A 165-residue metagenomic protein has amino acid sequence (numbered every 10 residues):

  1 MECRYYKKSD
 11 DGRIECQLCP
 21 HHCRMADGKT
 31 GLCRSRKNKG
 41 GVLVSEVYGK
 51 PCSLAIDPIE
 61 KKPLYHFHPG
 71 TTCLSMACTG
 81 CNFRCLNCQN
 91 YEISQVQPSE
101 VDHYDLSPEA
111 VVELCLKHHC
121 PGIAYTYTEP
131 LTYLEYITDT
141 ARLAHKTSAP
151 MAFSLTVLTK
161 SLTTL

Functional and structural regions predicted by a protein language model:
M1-L18: Short, Gly/Pro- and small/polar-rich lid/capping loops
Y6, C33, V44: Short clusters of hydrophobic/aromatic residues that line enzyme substrate/ligand-binding pockets
K8-G12, D27, P69: Short, ordered beta-strand-loop transition motifs
I14-S35, T79-Y91: Local cysteine-cluster metal-coordination motifs and their immediate loop/turn environment, predominantly Fe-S cluster
N38-L165: Conserved Radical SAM active-site core
